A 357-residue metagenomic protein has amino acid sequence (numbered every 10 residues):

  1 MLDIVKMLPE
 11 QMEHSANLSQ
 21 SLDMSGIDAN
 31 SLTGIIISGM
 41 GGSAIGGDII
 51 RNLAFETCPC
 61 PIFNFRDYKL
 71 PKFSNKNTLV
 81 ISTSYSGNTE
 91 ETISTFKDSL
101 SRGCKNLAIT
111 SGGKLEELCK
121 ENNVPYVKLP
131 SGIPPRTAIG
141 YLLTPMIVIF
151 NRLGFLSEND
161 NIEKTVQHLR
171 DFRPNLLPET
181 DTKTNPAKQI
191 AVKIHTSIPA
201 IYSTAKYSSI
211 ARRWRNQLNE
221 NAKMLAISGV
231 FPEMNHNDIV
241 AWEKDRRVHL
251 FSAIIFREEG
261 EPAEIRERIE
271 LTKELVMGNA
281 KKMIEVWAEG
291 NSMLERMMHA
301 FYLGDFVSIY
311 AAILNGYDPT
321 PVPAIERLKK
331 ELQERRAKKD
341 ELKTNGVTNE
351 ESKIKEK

Functional and structural regions predicted by a protein language model:
M1-M7, A16-S25, N30-T33, N151-F251 (+2 more regions): Active-site phosphate/pyrophosphate-binding segments
G26-P174, V192, E258-A263, E267-K282: Glycine-rich phosphate-binding loops that contact phosphosugars or nucleotide phosphates
F65-D67, M224-N235, K282-N291: A generic structural motif
T110-K164, E289-E334, K339, G346: Short alpha-helices
V240-P323: C-terminal active-site/capping subdomain that shapes the small-molecule cofactor and substrate pocket of enzyme
N345, N349-K357: Long, low-complexity, intrinsically disordered segments
